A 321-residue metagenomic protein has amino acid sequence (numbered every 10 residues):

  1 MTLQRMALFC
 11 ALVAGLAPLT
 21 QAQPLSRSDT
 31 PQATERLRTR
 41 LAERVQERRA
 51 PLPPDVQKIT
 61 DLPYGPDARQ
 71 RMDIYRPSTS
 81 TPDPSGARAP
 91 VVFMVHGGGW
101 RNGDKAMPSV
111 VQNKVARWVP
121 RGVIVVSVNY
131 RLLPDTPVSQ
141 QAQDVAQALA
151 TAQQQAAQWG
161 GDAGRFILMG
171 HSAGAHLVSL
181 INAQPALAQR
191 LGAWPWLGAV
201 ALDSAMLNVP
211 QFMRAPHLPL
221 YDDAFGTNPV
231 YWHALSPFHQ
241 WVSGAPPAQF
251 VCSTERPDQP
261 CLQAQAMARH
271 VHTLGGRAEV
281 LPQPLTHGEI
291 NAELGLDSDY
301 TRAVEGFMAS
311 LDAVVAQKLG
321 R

Functional and structural regions predicted by a protein language model:
S26-P84: N-terminal cap/lid segment of alpha/beta-hydrolase-fold proteins
R48-P54, A205-Q240: Mobile cap/lid helix-loop segments that gate and shape the active-site cleft of serine hydrolases
A106-V126: Short amphipathic alpha-helix adjacent to the substrate-entry channel of hydrolases
T136-A157: Alpha/beta-hydrolase active-site loop
A150-R214: Primarily recognizes the serine-hydrolase "nucleophile elbow" in alpha/beta-hydrolase and SGNH/GDSL folds
G244, F250-S253: Short beta-strand/loop motif that positions the catalytic acidic residue of the alpha/beta-hydrolase fold
V251, Q265-A268, H272-R321: C-terminal catalytic histidine-bearing segment of alpha/beta-hydrolase fold enzymes
P257-Q265: Conserved alpha/beta-hydrolase "acid-adjacent" motif
